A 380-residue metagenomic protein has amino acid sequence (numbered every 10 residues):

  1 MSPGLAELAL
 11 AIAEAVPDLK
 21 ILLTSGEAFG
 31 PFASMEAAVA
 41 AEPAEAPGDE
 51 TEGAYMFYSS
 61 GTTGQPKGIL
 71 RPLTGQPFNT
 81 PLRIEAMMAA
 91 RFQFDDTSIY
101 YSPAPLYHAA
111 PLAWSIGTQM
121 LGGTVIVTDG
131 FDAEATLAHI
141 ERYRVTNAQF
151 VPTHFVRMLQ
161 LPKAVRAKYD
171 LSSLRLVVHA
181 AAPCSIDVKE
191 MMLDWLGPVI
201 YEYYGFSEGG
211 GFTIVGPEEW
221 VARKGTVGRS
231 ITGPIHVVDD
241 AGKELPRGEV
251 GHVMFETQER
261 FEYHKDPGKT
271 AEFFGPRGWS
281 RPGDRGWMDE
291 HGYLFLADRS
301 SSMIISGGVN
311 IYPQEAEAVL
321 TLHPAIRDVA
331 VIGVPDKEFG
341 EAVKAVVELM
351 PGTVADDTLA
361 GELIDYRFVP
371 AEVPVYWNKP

Functional and structural regions predicted by a protein language model:
M1-E7, K67-L70, T124-G130, Y201: Short beta-strand->loop structural element characteristic of the AMP-binding/adenylate-forming
M1-P3, A138-I140, A148, A241-E244 (+5 more regions): AMP-binding/adenylate-forming catalytic core of the ANL superfamily
L10-F57, Q76-E85, L161-A164: ANL superfamily adenylate-forming
L23-F29, Y201-E208, V227-G228, I332-P335: Beta-strand->loop->alpha-helix junctions that form or flank phosphate-binding loops in nucleotide-handling enzymes
E36-A37, Y55-F57, G61, M120-L121 (+6 more regions): Gly/Ser/Thr-rich phosphate-binding loop
E42-E52, M56-Y101, G123, K168: Conserved adenylate-forming
K67-L70, N79-A90, Y100, L137-H139 (+8 more regions): Adenylate-forming
P77-I99, P103, Y107-N147, L161: Conserved AMP-binding/adenylation subdomain of ANL enzymes
